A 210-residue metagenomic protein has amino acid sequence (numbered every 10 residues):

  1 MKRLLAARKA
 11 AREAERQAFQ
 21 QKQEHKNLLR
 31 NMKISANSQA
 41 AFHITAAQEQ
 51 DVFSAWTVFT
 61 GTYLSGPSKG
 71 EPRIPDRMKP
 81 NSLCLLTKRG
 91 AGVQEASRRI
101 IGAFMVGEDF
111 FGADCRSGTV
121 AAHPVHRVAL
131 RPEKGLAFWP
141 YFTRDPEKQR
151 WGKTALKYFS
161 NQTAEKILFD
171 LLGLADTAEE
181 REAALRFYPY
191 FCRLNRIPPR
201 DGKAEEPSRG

Functional and structural regions predicted by a protein language model:
M1-N31, D114-G210: Contiguous surface segments at macromolecular interaction interfaces
K26-P80, E95: Short N-terminal edge-element motif at the start of the domain
G61-G66, M105-V106, A121-H126: Short, low-complexity, polar/charged sequence segments that are solvent-exposed and flexible
K69, T87-R89: Short alpha-helical segments and helix-capping/turn motifs at coil-helix boundaries
S82-C84: Structural motif
R89-S97: Short, charged beta-turn/beta-strand-edge "cap" motif at the junction between a beta-strand and an adjacent loop
S97-F111: Short beta-strand-centered aromatic/proline hotspots
